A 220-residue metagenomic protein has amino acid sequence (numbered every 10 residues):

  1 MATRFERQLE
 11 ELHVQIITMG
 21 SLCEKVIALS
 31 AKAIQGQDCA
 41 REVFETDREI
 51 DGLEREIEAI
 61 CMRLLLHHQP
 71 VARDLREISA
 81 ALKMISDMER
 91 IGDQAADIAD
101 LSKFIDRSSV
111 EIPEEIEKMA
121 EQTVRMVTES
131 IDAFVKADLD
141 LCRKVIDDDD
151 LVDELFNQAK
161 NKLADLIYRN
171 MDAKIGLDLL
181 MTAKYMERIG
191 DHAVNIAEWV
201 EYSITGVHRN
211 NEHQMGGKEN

Functional and structural regions predicted by a protein language model:
M1-N220: Cytosolic, long alpha-helical scaffolding segments
